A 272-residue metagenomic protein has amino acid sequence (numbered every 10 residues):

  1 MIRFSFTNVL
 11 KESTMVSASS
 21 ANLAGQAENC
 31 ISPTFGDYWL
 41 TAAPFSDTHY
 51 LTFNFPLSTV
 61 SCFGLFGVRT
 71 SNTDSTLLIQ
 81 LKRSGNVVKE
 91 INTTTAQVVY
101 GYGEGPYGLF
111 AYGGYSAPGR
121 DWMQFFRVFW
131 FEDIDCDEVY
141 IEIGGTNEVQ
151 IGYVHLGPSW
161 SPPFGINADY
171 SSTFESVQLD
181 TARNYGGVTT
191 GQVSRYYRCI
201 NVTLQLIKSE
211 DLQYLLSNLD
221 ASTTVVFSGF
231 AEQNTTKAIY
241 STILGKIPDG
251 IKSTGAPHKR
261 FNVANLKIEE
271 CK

Functional and structural regions predicted by a protein language model:
M1-Y50, P56-K272: Extracellular/virion structural assembly segments
